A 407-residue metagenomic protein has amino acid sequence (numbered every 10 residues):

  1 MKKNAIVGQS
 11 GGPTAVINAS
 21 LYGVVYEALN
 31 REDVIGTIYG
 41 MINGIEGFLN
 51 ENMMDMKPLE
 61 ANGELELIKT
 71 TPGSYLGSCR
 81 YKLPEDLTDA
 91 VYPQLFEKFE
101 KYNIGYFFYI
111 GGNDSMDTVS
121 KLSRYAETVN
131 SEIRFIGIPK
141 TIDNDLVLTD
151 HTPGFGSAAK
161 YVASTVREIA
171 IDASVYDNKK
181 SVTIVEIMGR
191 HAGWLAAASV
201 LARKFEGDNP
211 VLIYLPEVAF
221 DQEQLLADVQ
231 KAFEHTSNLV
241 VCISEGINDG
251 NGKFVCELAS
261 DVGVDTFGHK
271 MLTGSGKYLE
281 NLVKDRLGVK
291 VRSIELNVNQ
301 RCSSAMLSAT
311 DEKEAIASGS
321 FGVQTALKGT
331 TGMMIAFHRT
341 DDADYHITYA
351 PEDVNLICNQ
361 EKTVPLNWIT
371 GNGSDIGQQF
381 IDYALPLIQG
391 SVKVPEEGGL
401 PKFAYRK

Functional and structural regions predicted by a protein language model:
M1-M53: N-terminal phosphate-binding or glycine-rich loops at protein starts, especially the Walker A/P-loop of NTPases
N4-V7, I68-Y81, K140-D150, K179-S181 (+1 more regions): Gly-rich Lys/Arg/Thr-decorated short loops/hinges at beta-loop-alpha junctions or inter-strand turns that position
S10-G12, M41-E46, R80-Y81, G112-N113 (+5 more regions): Short, ordered loop/turn segments at secondary-structure junctions
T14-V24, F48-N50, P84, Y92-P93 (+6 more regions): Short glycine/serine/threonine-rich phosphate/pyrophosphate-binding segments that cradle anionic phosphate groups
E51-G105, D114, I142, P153 (+1 more regions): Glycine-rich oxoanion-binding loops at beta->alpha junctions
K98, Y106-G111, D117-V129, I136 (+1 more regions): Accessory alpha-helical/coil subdomains and C-terminal extensions that flank or cap enzyme catalytic cores
E257-K407: C-terminal non-catalytic interaction/assembly regions of soluble proteins
